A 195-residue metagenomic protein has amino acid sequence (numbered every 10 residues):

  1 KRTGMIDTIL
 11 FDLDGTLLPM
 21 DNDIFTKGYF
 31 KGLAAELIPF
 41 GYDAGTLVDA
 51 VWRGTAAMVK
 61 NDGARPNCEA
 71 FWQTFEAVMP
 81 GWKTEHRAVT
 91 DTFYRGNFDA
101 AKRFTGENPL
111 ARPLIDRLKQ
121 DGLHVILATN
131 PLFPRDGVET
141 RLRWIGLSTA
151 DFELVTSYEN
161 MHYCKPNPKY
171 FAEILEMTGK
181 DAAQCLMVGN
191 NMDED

Functional and structural regions predicted by a protein language model:
R2-A50: Active-site neighborhood of HAD-like aspartate-dependent phosphohydrolases
I6, C164-E194: Conserved Lys-Pro-Asp/Glu-containing loop-to-beta segment of HAD-superfamily phosphomonoesterases, centered on
L17-P19, F104-T105, W144-L147, D151-T156 (+1 more regions): A generic "structured core" feature
V48-R95: A metal-dependent, Asp-based hydrolase signature
R65-A70, K83-A88, R95-I126, P168: Short, acidic loop-to-helix structural element flanking the phosphoryl-transfer center in phosphate-processing enzymes
R112-I126, N130-T156: Substrate-recognition/cap helix-loop segment adjacent to the acidic, metal-dependent catalytic center of Asp-based
F152-P166: Glycine/Thr-rich beta-alpha phosphate-binding loop at enzyme active sites
